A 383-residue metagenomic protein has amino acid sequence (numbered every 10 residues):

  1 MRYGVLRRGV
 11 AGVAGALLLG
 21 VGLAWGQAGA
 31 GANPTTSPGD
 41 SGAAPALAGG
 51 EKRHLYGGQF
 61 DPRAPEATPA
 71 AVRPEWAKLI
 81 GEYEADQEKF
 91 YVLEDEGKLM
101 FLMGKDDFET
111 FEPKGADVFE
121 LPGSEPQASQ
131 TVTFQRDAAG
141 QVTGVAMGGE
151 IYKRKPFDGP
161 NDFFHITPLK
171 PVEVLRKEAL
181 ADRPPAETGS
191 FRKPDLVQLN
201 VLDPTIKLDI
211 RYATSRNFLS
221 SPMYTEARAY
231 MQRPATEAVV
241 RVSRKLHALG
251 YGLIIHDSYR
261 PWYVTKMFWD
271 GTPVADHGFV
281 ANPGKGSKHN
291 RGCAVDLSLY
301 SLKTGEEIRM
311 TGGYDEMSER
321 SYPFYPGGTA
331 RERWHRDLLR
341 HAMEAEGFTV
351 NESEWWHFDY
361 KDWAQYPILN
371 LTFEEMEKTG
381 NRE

Functional and structural regions predicted by a protein language model:
R2-A14: Bacterial N-terminal signal peptides that target proteins for export
A11-A24: Bacterial N-terminal signal peptides
Q27-E173: Peripheral terminal and inter-domain segments
A77-K89, M343-G347, E354, D359: K/E-rich alpha-helical interaction surfaces of small helical-bundle regulatory domains
E96, K105, G115, G149 (+3 more regions): A mature extracytoplasmic/lumenal domain signature
D137, P261, D296, H357: Acidic active-site catalytic centers that drive phospho-/nucleotidyl reactions and related ester hydrolyses
N161-H256, G271, A275-S353, D362-E383: Extracytoplasmic cell-surface/polysaccharide-interacting catalytic and binding patches
W262-F268, F358-Q365: Beta-rich nucleic-acid/ligand-interaction surfaces
